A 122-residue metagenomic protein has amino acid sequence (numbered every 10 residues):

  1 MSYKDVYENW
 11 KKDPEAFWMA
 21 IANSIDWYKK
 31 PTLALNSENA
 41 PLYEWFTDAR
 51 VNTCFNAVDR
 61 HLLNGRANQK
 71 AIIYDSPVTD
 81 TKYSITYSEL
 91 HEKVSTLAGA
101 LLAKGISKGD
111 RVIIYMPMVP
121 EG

Functional and structural regions predicted by a protein language model:
K4-N9: Adenylate-forming
K11, A16-T32, A49-I73: A short N-terminal helical cap/helix-turn-helix that marks the beginning of AMP-binding/adenylate-forming
K30, S37-E38, V78: Solvent-exposed, non-transmembrane amphipathic alpha-helical segments
L33-A34, L42-Y43: Terminal domain-initiation and capping elements
W45-A49, K82-I85: Short coil/turn segments at secondary-structure boundaries
C54, I72-P120: Conserved AMP-binding/adenylate-forming core of the ANL superfamily
